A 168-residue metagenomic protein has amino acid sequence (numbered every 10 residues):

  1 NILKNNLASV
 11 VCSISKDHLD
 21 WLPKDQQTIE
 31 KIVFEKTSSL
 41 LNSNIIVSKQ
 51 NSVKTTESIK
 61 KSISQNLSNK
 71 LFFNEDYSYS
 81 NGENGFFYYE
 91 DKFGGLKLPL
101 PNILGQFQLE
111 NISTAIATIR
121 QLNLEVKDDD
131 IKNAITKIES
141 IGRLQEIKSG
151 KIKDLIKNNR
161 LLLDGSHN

Functional and structural regions predicted by a protein language model:
N1-Q50, K54: Flexible active-site lid/hinge loop adjacent to a nucleotide/diphosphate and Mg2+-phosphate binding pocket
N1-V10, S15-D17, F93-N168: Nucleotide phosphate-binding/pyrophosphate-handling subdomain across enzymes that bind or process nucleotide phosphates
L41-N44, Q65-K70: A short helix->loop->beta-strand "cap" motif at the edges of active sites that frequently abuts
K54-Q65: Short, aromatic/basic amphipathic alpha-helical patches
S68-N74, Q145, L162: General small-molecule cofactor/ligand-binding pocket signal
Y77-G82, I152-K153: A short acidic, often aromatic-flanked loop/helix-cap motif at beta-alpha or helix-coil junctions that lines enzyme
S80-G95: Acidic-glycine-rich active-site phosphate/pyrophosphate-binding loop
